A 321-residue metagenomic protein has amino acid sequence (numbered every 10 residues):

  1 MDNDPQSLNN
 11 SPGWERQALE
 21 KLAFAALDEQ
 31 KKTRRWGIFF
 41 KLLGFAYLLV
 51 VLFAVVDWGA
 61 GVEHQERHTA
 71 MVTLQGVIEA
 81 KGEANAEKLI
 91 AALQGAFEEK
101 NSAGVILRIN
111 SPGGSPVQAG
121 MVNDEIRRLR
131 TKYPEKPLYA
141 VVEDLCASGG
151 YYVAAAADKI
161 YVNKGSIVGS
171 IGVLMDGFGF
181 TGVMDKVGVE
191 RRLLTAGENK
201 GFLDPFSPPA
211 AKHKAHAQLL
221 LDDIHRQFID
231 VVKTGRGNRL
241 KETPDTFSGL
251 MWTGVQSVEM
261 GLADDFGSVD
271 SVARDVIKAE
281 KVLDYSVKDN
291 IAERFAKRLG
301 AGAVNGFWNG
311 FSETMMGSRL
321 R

Functional and structural regions predicted by a protein language model:
M1-N163, L174-R321: N-terminal organellar transit peptides
S170: Extracytoplasmic ligand-binding site segments that recognize negatively charged/polar headgroups
